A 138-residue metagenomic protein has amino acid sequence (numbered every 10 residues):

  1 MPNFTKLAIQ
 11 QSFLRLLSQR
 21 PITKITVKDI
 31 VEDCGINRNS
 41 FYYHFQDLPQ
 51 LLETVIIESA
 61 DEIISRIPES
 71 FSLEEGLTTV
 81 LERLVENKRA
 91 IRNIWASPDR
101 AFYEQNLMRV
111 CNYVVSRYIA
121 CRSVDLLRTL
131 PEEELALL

Functional and structural regions predicted by a protein language model:
N3-K6, Q10-L14, S18, T23-V27 (+3 more regions): An amphipathic alpha-helix adjacent to DNA-recognition modules
Q11, E82-R89, R109, Y113-S116: Generic structural signal for well-ordered, non-membrane alpha-helices
I25-T26, R92-I94, Y103, L127: Short, hydrophobic secondary-structure boundary micro-motifs
E58-E62, N87, I91, V114-R122: A short secondary-structure junction motif
S65-N93, R100, E104: Hydrophobic alpha-helical connector segments
S72-E75, T129-L135: A ubiquitous short alpha-helical element
E86, L137-L138: An amphipathic alpha-helical interaction segment
R100-L126, E133-L137: Amphipathic alpha-helical packing segments from all-alpha helical-bundle domains
